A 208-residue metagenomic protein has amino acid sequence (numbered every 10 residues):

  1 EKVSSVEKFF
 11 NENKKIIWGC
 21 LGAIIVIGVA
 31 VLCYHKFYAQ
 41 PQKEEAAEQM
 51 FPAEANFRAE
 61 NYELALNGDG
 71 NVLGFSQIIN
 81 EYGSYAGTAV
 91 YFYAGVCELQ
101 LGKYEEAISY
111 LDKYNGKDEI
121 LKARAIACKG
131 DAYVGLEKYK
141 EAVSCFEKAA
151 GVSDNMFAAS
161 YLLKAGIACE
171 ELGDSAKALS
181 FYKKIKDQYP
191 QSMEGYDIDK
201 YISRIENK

Functional and structural regions predicted by a protein language model:
E1-A23: N-terminal positive-inside, membrane-proximal cytosolic segments immediately preceding the first
Q40, I78-T88, L101, N115-A123 (+2 more regions): Short solvent-exposed coil/turn linkers within tandem alpha-helical repeat scaffolds
